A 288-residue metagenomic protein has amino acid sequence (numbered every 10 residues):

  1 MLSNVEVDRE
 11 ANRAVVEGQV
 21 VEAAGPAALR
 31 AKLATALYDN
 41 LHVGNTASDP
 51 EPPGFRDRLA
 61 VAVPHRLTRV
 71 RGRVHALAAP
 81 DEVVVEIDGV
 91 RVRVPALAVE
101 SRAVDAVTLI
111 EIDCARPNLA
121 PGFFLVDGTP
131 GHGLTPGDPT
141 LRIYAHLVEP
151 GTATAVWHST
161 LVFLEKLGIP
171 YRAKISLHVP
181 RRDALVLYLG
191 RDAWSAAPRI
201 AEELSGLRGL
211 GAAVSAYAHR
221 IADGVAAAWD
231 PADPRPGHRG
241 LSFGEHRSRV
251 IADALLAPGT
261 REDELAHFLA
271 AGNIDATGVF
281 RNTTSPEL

Functional and structural regions predicted by a protein language model:
M1-L147, A153, W157, L256-L288: Charge-rich, low-complexity segments
L119-H132, L164-H178: Short amphipathic beta-strand starts and helix->beta connectors
T140-R142, P170, A184: Beta-strand-rich binding-surface signature of beta-sandwich/beta-barrel folds used to engage anionic ligands
A145-E149, L187-D192: Short beta-strand-to-loop capping motifs
H146-A173: Short amphipathic alpha-helix segments
V179-V186: The conserved glycine-aromatic submotif of the RRM
G190-L288: Polybasic, proline/glycine-rich intrinsically disordered low-complexity segments
